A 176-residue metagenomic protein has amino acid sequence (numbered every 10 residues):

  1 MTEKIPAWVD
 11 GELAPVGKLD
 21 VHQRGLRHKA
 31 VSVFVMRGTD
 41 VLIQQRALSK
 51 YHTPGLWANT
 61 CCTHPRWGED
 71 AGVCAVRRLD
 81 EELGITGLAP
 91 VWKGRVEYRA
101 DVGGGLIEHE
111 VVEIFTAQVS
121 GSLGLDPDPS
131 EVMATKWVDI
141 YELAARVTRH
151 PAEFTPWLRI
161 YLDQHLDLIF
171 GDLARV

Functional and structural regions predicted by a protein language model:
M1-S32: Acidic, metal-coordinating catalytic segment for phosphate/diphosphate chemistry, firing primarily on the Nudix
E3-I5, K29-V31, T39, E113 (+1 more regions): Change "...and in nucleic-acid phosphodiester-cleaving endonucleases..." to "...and in nucleic-acid processing enzymes
G17-L19, G55, V96-Y98, V102 (+1 more regions): Nudix hydrolase/Nudix homology domain
A30-C61: A glycine-rich, hydrophobic loop/mini-helix early in the fold
V33, C61, W92, E113-F115: A structural signal for short, well-ordered beta-strand segments
I43, T60-K93: The catalytic Nudix box helix
L48-K50, H64, E97-A100: Short, catalytically relevant binding-site loops at active-site mouths
